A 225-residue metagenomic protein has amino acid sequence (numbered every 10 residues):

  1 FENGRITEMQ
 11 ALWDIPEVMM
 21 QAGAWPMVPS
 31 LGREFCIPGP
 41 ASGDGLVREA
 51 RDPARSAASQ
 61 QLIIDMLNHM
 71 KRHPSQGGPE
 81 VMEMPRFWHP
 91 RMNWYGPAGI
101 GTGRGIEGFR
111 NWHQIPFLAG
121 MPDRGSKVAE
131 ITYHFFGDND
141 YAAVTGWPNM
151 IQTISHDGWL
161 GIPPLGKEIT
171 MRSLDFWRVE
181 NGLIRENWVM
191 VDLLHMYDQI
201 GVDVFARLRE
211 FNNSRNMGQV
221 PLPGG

Functional and structural regions predicted by a protein language model:
F1-G225: C-terminal and inter-domain tail/linker signature
